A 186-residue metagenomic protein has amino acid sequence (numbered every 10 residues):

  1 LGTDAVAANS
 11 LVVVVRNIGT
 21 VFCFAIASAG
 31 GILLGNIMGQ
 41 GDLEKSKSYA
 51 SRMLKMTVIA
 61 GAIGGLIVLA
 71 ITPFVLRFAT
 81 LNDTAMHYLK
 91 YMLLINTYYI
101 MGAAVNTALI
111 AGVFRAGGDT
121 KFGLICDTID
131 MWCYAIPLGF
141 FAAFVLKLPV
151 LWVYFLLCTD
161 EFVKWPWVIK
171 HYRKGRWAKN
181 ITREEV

Functional and structural regions predicted by a protein language model:
L1-N17, D83-Y91, D119, V150: Interfacial/gating helices of multi-pass transporter permease domains
G2-A7, E44-K47, L81-A85, I110-V113 (+2 more regions): Short hydrophobic/aromatic-rich motifs at helix boundaries and adjacent loops
A8-T72, A103-G123: Small-residue-rich hydrophobic transmembrane alpha-helices
F24-A27, N96-A116, F122-Y134, L138 (+1 more regions): Short runs within selected transmembrane alpha-helices of multi-pass transporters and secretion channels
L34-Y99, A142-V186: Short alpha-helical transmembrane segments in multi-pass integral membrane proteins
